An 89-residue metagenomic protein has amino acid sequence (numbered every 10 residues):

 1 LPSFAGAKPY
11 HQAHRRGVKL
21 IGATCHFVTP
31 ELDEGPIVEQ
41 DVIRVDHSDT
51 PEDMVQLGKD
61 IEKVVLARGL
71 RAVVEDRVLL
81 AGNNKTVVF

Functional and structural regions predicted by a protein language model:
L1-F89: Donor/substrate-binding cores of folate-linked one-carbon enzymes
